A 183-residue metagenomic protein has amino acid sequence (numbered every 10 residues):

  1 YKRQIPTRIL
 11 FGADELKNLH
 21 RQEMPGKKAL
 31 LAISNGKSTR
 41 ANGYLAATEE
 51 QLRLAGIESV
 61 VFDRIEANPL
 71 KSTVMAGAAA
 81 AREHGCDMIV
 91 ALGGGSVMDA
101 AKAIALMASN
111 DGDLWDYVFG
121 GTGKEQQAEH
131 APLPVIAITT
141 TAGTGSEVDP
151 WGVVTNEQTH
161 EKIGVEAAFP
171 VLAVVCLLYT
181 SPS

Functional and structural regions predicted by a protein language model:
Y1, Y179-S183: Conserved small/polar residues in nucleotide/adenosyl-binding loops
K2-M88: ATP/NTP phosphate-donor binding region
P6, P134, T139, P182-S183: Proline-centered helix-kink/hinge sites
D14, L178-Y179: Alpha-helix/helix-capping structural signal
K17-N18, S38-T39, A142-G145, S181: Short, acidic Gly/Pro/Ser/Thr-rich loop/turn segments
N42-Y44, L114, W151, S183: A generic "cationic amphipathic patch" detector
I57, L177-L178: A short small-residue
S72-A79, E83-L177: Glycine/threonine-rich beta-strand-loop-alpha-helix active-site module that forms ligand/phosphate-binding
